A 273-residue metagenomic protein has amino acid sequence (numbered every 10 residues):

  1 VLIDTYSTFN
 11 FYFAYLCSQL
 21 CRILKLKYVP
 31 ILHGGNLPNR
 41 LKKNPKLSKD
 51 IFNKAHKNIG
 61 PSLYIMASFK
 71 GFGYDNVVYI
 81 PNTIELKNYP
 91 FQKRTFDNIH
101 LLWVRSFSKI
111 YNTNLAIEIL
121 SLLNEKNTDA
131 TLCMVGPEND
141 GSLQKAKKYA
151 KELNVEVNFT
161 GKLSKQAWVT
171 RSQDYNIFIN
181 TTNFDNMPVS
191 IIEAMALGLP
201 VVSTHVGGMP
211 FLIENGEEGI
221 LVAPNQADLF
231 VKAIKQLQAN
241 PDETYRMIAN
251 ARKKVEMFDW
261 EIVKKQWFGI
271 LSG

Functional and structural regions predicted by a protein language model:
I51-P90: Donor nucleotide-sugar binding/catalytic pocket of nucleotide-sugar-dependent glycosyltransferases
K93-N124, L132-V135: Conserved donor-binding/catalytic core segment of Leloir-type glycosyltransferases
V104, T131-K145, G161-K162: Glycosyltransferase donor-sugar binding loop
K145-L163: Nucleotide-activated donor-binding/catalytic signature segment of Leloir-type glycosyltransferases, i.e., the conserved
N183: Aromatic "clamp/platform" in nucleotide-sugar-dependent glycosyltransferases that forms part of the donor/acceptor
P200-S203: Short hydrophobic beta-strand element within catalytic cores of glycosyltransferases and related nucleotide-activated
N215-G216, I220-A227, Q236-P241, E256: Conserved acidic donor-binding segment of nucleotide-sugar-dependent glycosyltransferases
W260-G273: C-terminal alpha-helical cap of glycosyltransferases
